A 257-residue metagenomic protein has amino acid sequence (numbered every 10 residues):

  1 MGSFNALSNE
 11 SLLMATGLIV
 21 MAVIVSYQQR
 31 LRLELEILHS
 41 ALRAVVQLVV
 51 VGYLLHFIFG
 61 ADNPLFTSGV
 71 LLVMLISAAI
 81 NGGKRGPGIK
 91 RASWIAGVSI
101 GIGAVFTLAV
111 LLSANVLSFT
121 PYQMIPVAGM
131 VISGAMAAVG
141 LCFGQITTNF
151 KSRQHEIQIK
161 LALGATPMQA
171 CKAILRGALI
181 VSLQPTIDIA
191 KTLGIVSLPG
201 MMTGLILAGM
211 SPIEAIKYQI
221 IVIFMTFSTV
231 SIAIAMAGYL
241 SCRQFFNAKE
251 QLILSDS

Functional and structural regions predicted by a protein language model:
N5-L18, G60-M74: Structural signature of hydrophobic alpha-helical transmembrane segments
S11-A15, F66, V70, P87-C142: Loop-to-helix entry region at the N-terminal start of transmembrane alpha-helices in multi-pass membrane transporters
V23-R32, S77-G88: C-terminal ends of transmembrane helices
R32-L54, F59-L71: Loop-to-helix transition at the N-terminal end of transmembrane alpha-helices
Q145-A178: Short cytoplasmic-facing helical segments at TM-TM junctions of multi-pass membrane proteins
P167-V196: Transmembrane alpha-helices
D188-I213, K217, A233: Non-cytoplasmic
P212-C242: Hydrophobic alpha-helical transmembrane segments of polytopic membrane proteins
